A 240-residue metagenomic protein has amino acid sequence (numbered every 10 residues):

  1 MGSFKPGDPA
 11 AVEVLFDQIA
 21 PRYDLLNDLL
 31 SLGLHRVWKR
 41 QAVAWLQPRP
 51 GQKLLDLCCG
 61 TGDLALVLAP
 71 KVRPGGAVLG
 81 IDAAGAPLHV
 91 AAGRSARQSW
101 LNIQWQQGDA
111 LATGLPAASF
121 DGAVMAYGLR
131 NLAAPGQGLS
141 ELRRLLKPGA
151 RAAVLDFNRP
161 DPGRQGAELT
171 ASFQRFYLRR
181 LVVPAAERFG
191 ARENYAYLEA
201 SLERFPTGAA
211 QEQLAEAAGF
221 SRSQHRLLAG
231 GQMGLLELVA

Functional and structural regions predicted by a protein language model:
M1-R22: N-terminal, positively charged/glycine-rich alpha-helical extensions of SAM-dependent methyltransferases
Y23, A123-V124: Hydrophobic beta-strand segment of the Class I
L32-Q52, V67: Conserved alpha-helix/loop element of class I SAM-dependent methyltransferases that forms part of the SAM/SAH-binding
K53-T113: Class I SAM-dependent methyltransferase SAM/SAH-binding core
L111-G122: A short acidic, Gly/Pro-enriched loop at the edge of an enzyme's catalytic core that lines a small-molecule cofactor
G136-R151: A short glycine-rich, Lys/Arg-flanked "PGG" loop and its adjoining helix->strand segment in the class I
N158-L214, Q224: C-terminal alpha-helical "lid/dimerization" subdomain adjacent to the S-adenosyl-L-methionine
E212, A218-S221, L227-A240: Core SAM-dependent methyltransferase catalytic element
